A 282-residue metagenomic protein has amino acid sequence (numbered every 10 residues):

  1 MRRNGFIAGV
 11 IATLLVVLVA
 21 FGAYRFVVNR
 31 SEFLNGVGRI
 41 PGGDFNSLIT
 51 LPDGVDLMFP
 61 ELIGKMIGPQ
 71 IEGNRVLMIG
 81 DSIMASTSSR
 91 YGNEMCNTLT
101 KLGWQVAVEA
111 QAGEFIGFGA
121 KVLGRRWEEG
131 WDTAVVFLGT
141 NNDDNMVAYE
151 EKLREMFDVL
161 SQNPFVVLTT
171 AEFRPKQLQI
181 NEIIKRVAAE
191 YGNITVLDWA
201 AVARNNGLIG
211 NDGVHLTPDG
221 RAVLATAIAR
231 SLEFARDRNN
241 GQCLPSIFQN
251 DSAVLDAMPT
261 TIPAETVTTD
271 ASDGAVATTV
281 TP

Functional and structural regions predicted by a protein language model:
M1-V16: N-terminal Sec-pathway targeting helices
F21-F59: N-terminal hydrophobic targeting segments that direct proteins to the cell envelope
M58-I67: A short, compositionally biased domain-edge/stem linker segment
P69-I79, I83-K152, P175-E182: Conserved SGNH/GDSL esterase-like catalytic core that processes O-acyl groups on lipids and polysaccharides
A110, T169-T170, D198: Residue-level recognition of beta-strand->loop/alpha-helix junctions
F137, L168-A171: A cross-family glycoside hydrolase active-site/sugar-binding cleft signature
S161-F165: A short helix->loop->beta-strand "cap" motif at the edges of active sites that frequently abuts
Q177-A271, A277-V280: Catalytic His-Asp segment of secreted/periplasmic serine-dependent ester chemistry enzymes
